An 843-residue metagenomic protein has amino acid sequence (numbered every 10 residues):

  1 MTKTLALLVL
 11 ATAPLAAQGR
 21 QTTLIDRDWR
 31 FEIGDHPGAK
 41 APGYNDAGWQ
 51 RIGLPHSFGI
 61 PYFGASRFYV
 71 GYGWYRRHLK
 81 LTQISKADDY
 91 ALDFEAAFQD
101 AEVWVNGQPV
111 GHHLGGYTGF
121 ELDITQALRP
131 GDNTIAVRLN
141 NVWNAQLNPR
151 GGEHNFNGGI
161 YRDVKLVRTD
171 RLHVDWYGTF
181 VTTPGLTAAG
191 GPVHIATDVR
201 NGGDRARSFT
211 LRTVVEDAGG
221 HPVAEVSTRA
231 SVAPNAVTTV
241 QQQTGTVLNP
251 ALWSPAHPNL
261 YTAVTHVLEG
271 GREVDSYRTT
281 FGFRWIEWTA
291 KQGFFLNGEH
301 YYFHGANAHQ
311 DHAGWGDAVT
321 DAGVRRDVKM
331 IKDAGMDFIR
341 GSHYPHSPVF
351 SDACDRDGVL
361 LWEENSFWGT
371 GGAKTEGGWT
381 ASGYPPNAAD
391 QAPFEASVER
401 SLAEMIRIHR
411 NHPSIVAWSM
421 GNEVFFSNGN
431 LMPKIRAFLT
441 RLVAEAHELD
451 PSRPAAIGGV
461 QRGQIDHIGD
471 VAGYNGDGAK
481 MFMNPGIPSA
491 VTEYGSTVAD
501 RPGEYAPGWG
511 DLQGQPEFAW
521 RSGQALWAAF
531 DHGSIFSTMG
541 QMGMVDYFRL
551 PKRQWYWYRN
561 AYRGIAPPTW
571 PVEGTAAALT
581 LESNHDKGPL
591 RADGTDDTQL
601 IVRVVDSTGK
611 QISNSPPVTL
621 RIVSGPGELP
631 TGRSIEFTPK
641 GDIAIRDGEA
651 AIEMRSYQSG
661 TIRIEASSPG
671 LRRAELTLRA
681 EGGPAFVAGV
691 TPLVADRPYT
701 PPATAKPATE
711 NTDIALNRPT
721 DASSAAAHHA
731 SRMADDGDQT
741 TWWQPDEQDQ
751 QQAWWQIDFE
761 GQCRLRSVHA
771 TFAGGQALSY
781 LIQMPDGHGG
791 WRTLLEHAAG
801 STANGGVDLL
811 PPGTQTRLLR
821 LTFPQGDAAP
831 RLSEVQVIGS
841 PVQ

Functional and structural regions predicted by a protein language model:
T22, D46-P55, V105, P698-Q762 (+4 more regions): Disordered, acidic Ser/Thr/Pro-rich linker "stalks" and the adjacent N-terminal cap of the next globular domain
T23, D35, A65-S66, V70-W176 (+5 more regions): Accessory beta-strand-rich segments of carbohydrate-active enzymes
L54-F63, V142, E153, D163 (+3 more regions): Extended substrate-binding grooves/exosites of carbohydrate-active enzymes
T82-A91, Q750-Q752, E760-S767, Q815-T816: Extended extracellular/luminal ectodomain segments enriched in beta-structured repeat modules
L128-D132, D198-T289, A674-L678: Extended acidic/polar, glycine-enriched regions that form or flank non-catalytic beta-rich accessory modules
V137-N140, L821-A828: Short beta-strand-plus-loop segments that form exposed binding edges in beta-rich domains
G190-S231, Q241, D597-V604, S613-I622 (+1 more regions): Beta-strand-rich binding/interaction modules
H532-I535, M539-T709, G737: The feature marks long extracellular or luminal low-complexity segments
